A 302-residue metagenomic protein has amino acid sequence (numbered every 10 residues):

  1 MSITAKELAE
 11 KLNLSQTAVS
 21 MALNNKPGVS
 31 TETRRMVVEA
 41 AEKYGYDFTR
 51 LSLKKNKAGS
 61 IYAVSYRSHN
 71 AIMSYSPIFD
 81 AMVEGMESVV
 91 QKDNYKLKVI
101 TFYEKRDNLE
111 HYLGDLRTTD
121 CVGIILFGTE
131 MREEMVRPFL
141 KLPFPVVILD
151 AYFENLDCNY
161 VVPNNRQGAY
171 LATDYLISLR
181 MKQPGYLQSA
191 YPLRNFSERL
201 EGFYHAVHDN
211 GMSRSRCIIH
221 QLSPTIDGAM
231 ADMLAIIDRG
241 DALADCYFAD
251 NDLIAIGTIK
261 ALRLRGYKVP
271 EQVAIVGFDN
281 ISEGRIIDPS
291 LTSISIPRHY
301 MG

Functional and structural regions predicted by a protein language model:
M1-A58: N-terminal helix-turn-helix DNA-binding module of bacterial transcription factors
D47-Y112, Y204: Amphipathic helical "hinge" segments at domain boundaries
V90-F102, L156, Q183, Y204-D232: Short beta-strand elements in bilobed, periplasmic/extracellular small-molecule ligand-binding domains
C121-F127, G185-L187, I219, D241-N251 (+1 more regions): Periplasmic-binding protein-like
F127-G168, L253, D279-L291: Flexible loop/hinge segments that line or gate small-molecule binding clefts
V161-Y186, E201, I226-A235, A255 (+1 more regions): Hydrophobic alpha-helical segments within soluble ligand-binding/sensing domains
A172-G211, C217: An alpha-beta-alpha
M230, L234-G302: Flexible loop/turn connectors
